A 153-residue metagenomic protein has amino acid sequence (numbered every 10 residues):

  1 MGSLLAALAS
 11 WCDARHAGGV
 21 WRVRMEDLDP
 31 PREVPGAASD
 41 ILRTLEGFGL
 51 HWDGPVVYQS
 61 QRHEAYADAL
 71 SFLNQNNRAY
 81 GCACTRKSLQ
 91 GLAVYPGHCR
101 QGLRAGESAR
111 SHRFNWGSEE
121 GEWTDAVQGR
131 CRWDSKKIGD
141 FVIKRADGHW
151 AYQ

Functional and structural regions predicted by a protein language model:
M1-A93: N-terminal Rossmann-like or analogous alpha/beta NTP/dinucleotide-binding catalytic cores that position adenine
G81-Q153: Active-site cores that bind ATP or allylic diphosphates and position pyrophosphate for catalysis
